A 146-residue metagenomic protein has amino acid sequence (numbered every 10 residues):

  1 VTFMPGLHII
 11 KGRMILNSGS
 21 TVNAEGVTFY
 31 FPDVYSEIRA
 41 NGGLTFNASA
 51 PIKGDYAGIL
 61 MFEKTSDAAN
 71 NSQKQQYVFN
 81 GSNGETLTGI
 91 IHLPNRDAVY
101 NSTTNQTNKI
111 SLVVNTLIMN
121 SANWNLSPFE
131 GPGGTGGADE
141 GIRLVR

Functional and structural regions predicted by a protein language model:
V1-L126: Long, polar low-complexity repeats
P128-R146: Short, low-complexity, Pro/Ser/Thr/Gly-rich segments in the mature regions of secreted, periplasmic
